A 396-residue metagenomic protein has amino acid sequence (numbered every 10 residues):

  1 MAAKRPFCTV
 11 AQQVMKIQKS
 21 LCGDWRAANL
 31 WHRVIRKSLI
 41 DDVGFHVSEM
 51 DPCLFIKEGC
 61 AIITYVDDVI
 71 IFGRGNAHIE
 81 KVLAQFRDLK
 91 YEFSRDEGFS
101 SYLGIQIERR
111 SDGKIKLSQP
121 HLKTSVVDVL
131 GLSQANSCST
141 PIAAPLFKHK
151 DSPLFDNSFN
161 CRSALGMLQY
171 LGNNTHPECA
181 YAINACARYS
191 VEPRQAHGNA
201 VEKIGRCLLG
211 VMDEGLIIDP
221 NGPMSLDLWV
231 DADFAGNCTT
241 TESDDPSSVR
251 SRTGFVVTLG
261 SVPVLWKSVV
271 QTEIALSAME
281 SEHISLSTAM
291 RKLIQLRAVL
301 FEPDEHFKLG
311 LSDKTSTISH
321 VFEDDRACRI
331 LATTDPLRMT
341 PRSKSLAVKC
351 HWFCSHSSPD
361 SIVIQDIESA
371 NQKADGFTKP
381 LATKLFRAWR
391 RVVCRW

Functional and structural regions predicted by a protein language model:
M1, C8-Q85, F155-Y181, D233-R252 (+1 more regions): Conserved pre-motif C helix in the palm subdomain of viral-like polymerases
M1-P6, L89-Y91, F386-W389: Cytochrome P450 catalytic domain signature, combining two hallmark sequence patches
V43-M50, I70-L130, G205, L209 (+3 more regions): Polymerase palm active-site segment centered on the conserved acidic dipeptide of motif C
S48-P52, T64-V66, D96-Y102, P223 (+2 more regions): Short Gly/Ser/Thr- and Asp/Glu-enriched loop/turn motifs at secondary-structure junctions
F55, I63-Y65, I70-F72, E92 (+6 more regions): Beta-strand cores of modular interaction/reader domains in eukaryotic scaffold and signaling proteins, especially PDZ
K57-E58, L103, L259-V262: Short strand-coil-strand connectors
C60, S101-L103, I142-P145: Short, conserved phosphate-binding/catalytic loop or strand-edge motifs used in phosphoryl-/nucleotidyl-transfer
K114, K123-W396: Divalent metal-binding acidic/histidine catalytic loops
